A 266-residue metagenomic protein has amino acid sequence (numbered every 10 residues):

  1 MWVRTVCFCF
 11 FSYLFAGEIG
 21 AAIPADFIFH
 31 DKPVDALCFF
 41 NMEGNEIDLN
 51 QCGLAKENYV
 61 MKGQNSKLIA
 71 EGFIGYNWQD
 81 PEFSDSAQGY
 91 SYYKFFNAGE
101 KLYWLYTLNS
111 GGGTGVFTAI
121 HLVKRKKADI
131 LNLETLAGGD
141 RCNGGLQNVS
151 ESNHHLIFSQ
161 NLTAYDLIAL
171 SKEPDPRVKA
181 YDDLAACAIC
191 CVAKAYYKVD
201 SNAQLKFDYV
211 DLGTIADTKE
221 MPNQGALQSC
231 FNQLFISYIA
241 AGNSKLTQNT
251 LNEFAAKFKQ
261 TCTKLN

Functional and structural regions predicted by a protein language model:
T5-L14: Bacterial N-terminal signal peptides
Y13, Y59, Y76, Y90-Y93 (+6 more regions): Sequence-level detector for tyrosine residue identity
F15-E18, M42, Q51, M61 (+1 more regions): Intrinsically disordered, low-complexity segments enriched in small/polar residues
I19-A55, G145-N266: Acidic, small-residue rich beta-repeat scaffolds with periodic aromatic anchors
E57-R141: Short N-terminal edge-element motif at the start of the domain
